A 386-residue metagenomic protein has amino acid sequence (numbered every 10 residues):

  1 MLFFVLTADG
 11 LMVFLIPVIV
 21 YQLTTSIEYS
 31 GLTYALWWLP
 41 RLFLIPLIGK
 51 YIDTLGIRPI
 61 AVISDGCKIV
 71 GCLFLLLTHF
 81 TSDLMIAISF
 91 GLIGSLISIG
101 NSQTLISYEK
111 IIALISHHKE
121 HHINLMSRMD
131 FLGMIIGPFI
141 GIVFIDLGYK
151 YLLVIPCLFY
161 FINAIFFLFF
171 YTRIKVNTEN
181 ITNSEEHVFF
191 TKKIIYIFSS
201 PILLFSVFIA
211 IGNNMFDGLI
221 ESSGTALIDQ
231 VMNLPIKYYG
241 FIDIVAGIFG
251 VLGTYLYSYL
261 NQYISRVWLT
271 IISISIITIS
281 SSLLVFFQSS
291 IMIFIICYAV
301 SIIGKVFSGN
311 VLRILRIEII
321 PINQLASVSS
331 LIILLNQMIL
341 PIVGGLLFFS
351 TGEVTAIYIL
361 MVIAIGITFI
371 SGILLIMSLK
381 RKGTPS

Functional and structural regions predicted by a protein language model:
M1-P40, I195, S200-A246: Helix-loop boundary and gating motifs at the non-cytosolic
M1-V13, L36-K50, G56, A61-K68 (+6 more regions): Substrate-agnostic recognition of the 12-TM MFS/MFS-like secondary transporter fold
V20, Y51-I52, V143-I145, I228 (+2 more regions): Interfacial helix-cap and linker-helix signal at transmembrane-aqueous boundaries of multi-pass secondary transporters
I60-L75, W268-S282, V362-I365: Structural signature of the two symmetry-related core transmembrane helices
L77-I93, V285-C297: Helix-loop junctions at membrane interfaces in 12-TM secondary transporters
L84-S98, H121-V176, G240, I244-I248 (+2 more regions): Hydrophobic alpha-helical transmembrane segments
R173-V207: Juxtamembrane intracellular "pre-TM" segments in multi-pass secondary transporters
V267-S308: C-terminal transmembrane helical hairpin of 12-TM major facilitator-type secondary transporters
